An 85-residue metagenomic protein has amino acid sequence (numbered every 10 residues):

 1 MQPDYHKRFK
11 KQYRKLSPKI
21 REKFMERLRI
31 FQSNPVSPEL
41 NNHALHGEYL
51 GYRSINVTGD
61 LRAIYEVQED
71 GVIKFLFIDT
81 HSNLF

Functional and structural regions predicted by a protein language model:
D4-K7, K15-E22, I55-R62, E66-F85: Enriched for short, Lys/Arg-rich terminal
Q12, H46-E48, K74: Acidic/histidine-enriched, beta-strand-rich ligand/metal-binding domains
R21-F24, P38: A structural signal for well-ordered alpha-helical scaffolds and beta->alpha junctions
I30-I55: A short, surface-exposed loop/turn module that caps and links secondary-structure elements
